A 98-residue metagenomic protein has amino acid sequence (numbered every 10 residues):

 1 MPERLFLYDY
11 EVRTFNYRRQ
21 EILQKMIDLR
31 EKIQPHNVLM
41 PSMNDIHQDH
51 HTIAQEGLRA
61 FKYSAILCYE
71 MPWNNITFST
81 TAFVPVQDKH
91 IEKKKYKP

Functional and structural regions predicted by a protein language model:
M1-A65, W73: Active-site beta-strand->loop->alpha-helix modules in alpha/beta enzyme cores, enriched in Gly/His/Asp(Glu)
D49-T52, F78-T81, K95: A short secondary-structure junction signal
S64-P85: Short, flexible loop segments at boundaries between secondary-structure elements
V84-P98: A conserved mid-domain beta-alpha-beta active-site/ligand-binding segment of alpha/beta enzyme cores
